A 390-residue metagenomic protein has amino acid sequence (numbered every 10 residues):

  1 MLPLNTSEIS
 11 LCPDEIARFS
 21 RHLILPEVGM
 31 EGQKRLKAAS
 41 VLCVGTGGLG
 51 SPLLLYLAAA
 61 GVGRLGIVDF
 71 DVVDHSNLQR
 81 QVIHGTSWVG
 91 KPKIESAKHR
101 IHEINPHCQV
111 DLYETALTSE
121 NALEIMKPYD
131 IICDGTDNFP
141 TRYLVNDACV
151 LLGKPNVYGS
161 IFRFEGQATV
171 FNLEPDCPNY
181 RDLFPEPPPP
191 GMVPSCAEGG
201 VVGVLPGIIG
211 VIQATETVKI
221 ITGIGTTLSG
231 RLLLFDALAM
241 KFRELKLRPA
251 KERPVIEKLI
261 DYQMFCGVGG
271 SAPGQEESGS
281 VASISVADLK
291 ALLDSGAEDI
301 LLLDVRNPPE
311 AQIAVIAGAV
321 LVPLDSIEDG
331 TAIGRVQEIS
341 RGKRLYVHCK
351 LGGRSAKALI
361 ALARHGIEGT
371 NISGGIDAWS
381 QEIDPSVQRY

Functional and structural regions predicted by a protein language model:
M1-L42, D261-E277: N-terminal charged helix/coil linker that caps or initiates catalytic domains
L2-P3, L234-G296, I300, P308-L345 (+1 more regions): Rhodanese-like catalytic fold shared by cysteine-dependent sulfurtransferases and DSP/PTP-type phosphatases
L2-P3, Q109-T118, L123, P128-I209 (+2 more regions): E1/E1-like adenylate-forming module used to activate ubiquitin-like modifiers and sulfur-carrier proteins
L2-S10, V68-N105: Glycine-rich phosphate-binding loop and adjoining beta1-alpha1-beta2 segment of Rossmann-like nucleotide-binding folds
L36, I125-D130, I339-S340: A short, aliphatic-rich alpha-helical micro-motif
C43-G48, I67, V347: Hydrophobic Val/Ile/Leu positions in short beta-strands of Rossmann-like dinucleotide-binding domains
L49-G50, R354: Hydrophobic/small residue at the entry helix of a nucleotide-binding pocket
I131, P194-L232, L238: Conserved anion/nucleotide-ligand pocket segment
